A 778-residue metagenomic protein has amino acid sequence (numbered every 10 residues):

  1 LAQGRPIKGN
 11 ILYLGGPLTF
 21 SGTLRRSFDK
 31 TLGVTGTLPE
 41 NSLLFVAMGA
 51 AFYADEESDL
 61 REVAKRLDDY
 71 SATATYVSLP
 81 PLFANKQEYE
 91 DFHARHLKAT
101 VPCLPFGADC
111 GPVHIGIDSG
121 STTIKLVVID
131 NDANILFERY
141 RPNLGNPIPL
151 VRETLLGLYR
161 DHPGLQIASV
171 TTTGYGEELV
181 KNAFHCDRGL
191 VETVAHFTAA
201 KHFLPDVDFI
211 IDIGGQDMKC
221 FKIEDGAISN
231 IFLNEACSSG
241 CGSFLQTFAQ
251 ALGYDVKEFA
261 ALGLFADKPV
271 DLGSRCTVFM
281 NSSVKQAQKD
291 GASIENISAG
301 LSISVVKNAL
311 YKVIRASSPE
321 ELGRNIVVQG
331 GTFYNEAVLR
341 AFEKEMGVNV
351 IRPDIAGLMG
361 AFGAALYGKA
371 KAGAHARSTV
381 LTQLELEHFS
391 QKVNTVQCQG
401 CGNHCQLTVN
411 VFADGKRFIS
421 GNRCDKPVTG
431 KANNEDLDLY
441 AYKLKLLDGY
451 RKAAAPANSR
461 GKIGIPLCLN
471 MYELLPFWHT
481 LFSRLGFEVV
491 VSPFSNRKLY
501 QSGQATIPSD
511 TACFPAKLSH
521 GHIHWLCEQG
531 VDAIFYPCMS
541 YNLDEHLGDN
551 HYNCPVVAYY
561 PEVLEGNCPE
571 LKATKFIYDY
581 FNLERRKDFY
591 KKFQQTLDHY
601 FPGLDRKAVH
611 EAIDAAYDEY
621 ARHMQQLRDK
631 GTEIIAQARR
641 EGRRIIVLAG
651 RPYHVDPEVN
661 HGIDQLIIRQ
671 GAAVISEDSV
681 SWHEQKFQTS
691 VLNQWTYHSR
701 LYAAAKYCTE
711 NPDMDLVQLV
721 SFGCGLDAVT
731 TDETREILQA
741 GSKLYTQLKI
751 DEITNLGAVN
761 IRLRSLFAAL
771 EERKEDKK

Functional and structural regions predicted by a protein language model:
L1-F28, S42-L43, T173-G176, S304 (+4 more regions): Glycine-rich phosphate-binding loops at beta-strand->alpha-helix junctions
L1-I7, A50, A94-C103, G300-G323 (+1 more regions): Phosphate/ATP-binding catalytic cores across multiple sugar-kinase/actin-like superfamilies, primarily ASKHA
D29-M48, D187-V194, E343-F362, F487-K498 (+2 more regions): Conserved phosphate-binding/catalytic loops in two-lobed NTP-binding clefts
P39-A74, T198, G242-T247, D354-L381 (+1 more regions): Glycine-rich phosphate-binding/hydrolytic loop that grips phosphoryl groups
D59-P81, F221-G226, N234, L245-V278 (+2 more regions): A short helix-loop
L104-L136, V207-E224, Q397-C401, Q406-N410: Gly/Thr-rich phosphate-binding beta-strand-loop-beta motif of the actin/hexokinase/Hsp70
I117-G157, I231, E235-C237: Short glycine-rich, Thr/Ser-proximal phosphate-binding strand/loop in the N-terminal lobe of ATP-dependent enzymes
S238-L245, L252, I355, A372-K778: An N-terminal assembly and electron-transfer interface module characteristic of large anaerobic redox and radical
